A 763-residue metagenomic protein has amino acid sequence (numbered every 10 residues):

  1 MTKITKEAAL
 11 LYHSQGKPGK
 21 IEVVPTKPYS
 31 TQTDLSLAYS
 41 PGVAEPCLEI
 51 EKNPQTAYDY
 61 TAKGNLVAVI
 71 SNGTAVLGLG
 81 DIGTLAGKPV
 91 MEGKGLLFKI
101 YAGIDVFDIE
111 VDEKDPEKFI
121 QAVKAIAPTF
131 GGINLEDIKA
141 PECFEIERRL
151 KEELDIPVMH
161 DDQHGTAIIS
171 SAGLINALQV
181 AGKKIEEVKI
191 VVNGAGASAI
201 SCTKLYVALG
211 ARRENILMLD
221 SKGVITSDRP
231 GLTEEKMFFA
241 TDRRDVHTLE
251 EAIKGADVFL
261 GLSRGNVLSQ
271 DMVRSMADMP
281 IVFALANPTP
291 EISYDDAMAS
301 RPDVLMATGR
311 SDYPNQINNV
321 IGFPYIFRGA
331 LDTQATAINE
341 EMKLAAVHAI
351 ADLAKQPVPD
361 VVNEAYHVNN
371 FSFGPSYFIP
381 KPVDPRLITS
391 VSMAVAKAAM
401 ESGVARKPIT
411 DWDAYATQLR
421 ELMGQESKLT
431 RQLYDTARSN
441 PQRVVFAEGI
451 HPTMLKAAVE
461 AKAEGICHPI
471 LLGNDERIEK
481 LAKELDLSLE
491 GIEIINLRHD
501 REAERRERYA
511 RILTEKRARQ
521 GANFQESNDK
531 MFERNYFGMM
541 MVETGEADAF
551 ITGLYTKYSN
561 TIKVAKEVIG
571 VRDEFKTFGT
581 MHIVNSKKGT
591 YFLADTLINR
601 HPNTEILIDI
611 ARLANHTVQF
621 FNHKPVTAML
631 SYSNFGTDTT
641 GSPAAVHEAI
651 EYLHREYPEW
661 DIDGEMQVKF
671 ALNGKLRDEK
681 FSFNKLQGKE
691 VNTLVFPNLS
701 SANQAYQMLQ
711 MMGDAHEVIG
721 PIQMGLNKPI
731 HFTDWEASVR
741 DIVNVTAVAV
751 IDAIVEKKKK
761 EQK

Functional and structural regions predicted by a protein language model:
M1-V158, L353, A398, R431-L455 (+5 more regions): N-terminal ligand-binding/catalytic initiation module
T2, D161-D162, A181-K183, A284-S392 (+4 more regions): Adenosine-phosphate binding glycine-rich loop
H13-E45, R149, S390-M423, S559-I562 (+1 more regions): Helix-enriched interaction subdomains in cytosolic or periplasmic regions, typified by TIR/SEFIR signaling/NADase cores
L66-G78, G83, A167-S170, A181-V207: Glycine-rich adenosine-cofactor-binding loop
L85, D137-I185, R406-I409, Y415-A644 (+1 more regions): Anion-binding alpha/beta catalytic cores of soluble intermediary-metabolism enzymes, centered on
N193, L209-K236: NAD(P)-binding Rossmann-fold cofactor-contacting core
M237-L305, R310-D312: Rossmann-like adenosine-cofactor binding region
